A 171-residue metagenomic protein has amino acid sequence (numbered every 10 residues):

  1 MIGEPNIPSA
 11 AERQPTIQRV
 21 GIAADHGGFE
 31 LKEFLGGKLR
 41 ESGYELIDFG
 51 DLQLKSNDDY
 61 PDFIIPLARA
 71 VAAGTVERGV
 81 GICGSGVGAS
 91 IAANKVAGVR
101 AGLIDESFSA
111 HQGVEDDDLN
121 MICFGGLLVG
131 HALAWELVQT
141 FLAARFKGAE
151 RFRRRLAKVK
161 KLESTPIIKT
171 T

Functional and structural regions predicted by a protein language model:
I2-A23, G27-G28, S107-T171: C-terminal binding/interaction regions
Q18-L46: Glycine-rich phosphate/diphosphate-binding loop of Rossmann-like nucleotide-binding domains
E30-L31, D58, G88, A132: Residues that form or flank phosphate/diphosphate-binding pockets in enzymes that use nucleotide phosphates
S42, V96-A97, D117: Short, structured coil segments at secondary-structure junctions
G43, V99-E106: Short hydrophobic/aromatic-enriched beta-strand-loop microsegments
E45-S56: A short beta-strand-loop structural module common to alpha/beta enzyme folds
F63-G102: Helix-adjacent hinge/juxtasegments
